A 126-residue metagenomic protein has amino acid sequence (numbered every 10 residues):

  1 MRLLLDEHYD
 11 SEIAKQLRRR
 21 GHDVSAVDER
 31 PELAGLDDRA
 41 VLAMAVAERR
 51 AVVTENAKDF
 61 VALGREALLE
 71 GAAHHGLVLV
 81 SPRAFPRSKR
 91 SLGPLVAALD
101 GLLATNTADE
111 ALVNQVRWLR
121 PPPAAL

Functional and structural regions predicted by a protein language model:
R2-R19: Extended, non-globular alpha-helical segments
R20-G21, A73: Short, structured coil segments at secondary-structure junctions
D23-L36: Conserved BB-loop
D38, M44-R65: Acidic, metal-binding active-site segment of PIN/NYN-like and related structure-specific nucleases
R39-L42, R87-A98: Short, surface-exposed amphipathic charged segments that create phosphate/polyanion-binding patches used for binding
A57-L92: Mid-chain, well-packed structural core segment of small domains
A98-L126: Charged phosphate-binding loop/patch that engages nucleotide di/tri-phosphates or the phosphate backbone of nucleic
